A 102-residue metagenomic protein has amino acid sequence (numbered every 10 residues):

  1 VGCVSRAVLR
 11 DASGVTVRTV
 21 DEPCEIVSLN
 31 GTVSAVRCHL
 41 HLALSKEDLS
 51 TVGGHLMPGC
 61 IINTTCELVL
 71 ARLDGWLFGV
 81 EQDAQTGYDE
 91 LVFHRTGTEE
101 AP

Functional and structural regions predicted by a protein language model:
V1-H39, L44-K46, S50-P102: N-terminal intrinsically disordered, cationic/polar leader segments that include organellar targeting peptides
